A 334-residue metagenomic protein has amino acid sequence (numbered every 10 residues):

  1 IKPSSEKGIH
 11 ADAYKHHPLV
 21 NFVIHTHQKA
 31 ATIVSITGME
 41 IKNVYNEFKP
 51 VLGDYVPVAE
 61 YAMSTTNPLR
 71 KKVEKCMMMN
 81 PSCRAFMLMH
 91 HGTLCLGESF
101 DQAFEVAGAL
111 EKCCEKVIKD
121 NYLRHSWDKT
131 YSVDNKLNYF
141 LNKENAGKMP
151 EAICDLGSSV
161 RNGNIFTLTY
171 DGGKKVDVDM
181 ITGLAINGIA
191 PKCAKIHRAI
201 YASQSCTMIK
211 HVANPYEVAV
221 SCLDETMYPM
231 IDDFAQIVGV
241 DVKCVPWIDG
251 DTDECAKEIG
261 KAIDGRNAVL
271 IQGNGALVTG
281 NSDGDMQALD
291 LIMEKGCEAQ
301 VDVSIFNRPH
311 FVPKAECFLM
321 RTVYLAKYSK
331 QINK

Functional and structural regions predicted by a protein language model:
I1-K334: Glycine-rich flexible loops
